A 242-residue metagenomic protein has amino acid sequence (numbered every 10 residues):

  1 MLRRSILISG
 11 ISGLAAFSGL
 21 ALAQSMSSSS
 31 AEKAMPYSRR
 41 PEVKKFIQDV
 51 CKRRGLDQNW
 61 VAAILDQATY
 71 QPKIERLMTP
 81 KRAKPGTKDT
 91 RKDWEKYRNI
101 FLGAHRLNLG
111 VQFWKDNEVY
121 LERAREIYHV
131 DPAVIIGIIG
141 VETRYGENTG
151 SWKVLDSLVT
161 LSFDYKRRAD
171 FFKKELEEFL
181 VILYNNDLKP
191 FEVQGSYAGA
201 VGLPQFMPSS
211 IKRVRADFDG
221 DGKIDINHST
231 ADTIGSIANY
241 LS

Functional and structural regions predicted by a protein language model:
M1, S18-Q48: C-terminal segment of N-terminal export signals and the immediately downstream linker at the start of the mature
M1-G13: N-terminal secretory signal peptides and thylakoid transit peptides that target proteins across membranes
G13, K33, C51, R125 (+1 more regions): Short, flexible active-site loop motifs that bind/organize anionic cofactors or intermediates
A15-G19, E147: A generic secondary-structure boundary signal that marks alpha-helix termini
A34-T69: N-terminal mature-domain "stem" immediately C-terminal to a signal peptide or N-terminal signal-anchor/transmembrane
Q58-S242: Catalytic glycan-binding domains that act on GlcNAc-containing polysaccharides
